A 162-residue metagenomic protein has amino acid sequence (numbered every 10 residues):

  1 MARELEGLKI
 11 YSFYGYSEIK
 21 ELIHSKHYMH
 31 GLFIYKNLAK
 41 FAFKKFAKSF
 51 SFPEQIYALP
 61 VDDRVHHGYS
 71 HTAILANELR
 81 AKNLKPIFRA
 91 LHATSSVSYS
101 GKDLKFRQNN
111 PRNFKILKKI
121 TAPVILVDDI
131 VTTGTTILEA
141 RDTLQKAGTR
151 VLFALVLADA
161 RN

Functional and structural regions predicted by a protein language model:
M1-Q55, V65, A90-T121, A158-N162: Active-site-facing substrate-recognition patch
I23, L59, A76, R107 (+1 more regions): Residue-level signal for inorganic ion chemistry
A42, S70-N77: Charged helix-capping and loop-helix junction motifs
K44, K48, N77-A81, L138 (+2 more regions): Short, well-ordered alpha-helices that flank and scaffold nucleotide-derived cofactor binding pockets
A58, L126-V127: Generic enzyme active-site microenvironment
P60-T72: Glycine-rich phosphate-binding loops at beta-strand->alpha-helix junctions
T132-T133: Activation segment
L138-N162: PRPP-dependent phosphoribosyltransferase catalytic core
